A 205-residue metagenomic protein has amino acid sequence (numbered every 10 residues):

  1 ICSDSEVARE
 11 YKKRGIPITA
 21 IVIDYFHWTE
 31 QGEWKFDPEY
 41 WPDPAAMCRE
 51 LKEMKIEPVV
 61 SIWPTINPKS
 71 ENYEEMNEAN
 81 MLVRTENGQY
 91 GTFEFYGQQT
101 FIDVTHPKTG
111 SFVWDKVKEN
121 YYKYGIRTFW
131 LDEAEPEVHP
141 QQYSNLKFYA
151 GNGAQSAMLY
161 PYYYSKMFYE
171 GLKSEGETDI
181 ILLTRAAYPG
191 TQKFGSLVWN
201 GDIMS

Functional and structural regions predicted by a protein language model:
I1-S205: Catalytic-domain carbohydrate-binding cleft regions of carbohydrate-active enzymes
